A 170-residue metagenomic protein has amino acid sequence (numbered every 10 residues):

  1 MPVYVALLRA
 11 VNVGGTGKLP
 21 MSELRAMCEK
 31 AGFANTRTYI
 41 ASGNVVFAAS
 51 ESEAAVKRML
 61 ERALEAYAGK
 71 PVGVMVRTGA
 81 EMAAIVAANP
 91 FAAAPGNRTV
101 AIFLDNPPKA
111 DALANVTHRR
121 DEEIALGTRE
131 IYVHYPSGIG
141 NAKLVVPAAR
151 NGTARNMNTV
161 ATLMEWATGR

Functional and structural regions predicted by a protein language model:
P2-S42, V46-R170: Surface-exposed, charge/polar-rich loops and edge strands
